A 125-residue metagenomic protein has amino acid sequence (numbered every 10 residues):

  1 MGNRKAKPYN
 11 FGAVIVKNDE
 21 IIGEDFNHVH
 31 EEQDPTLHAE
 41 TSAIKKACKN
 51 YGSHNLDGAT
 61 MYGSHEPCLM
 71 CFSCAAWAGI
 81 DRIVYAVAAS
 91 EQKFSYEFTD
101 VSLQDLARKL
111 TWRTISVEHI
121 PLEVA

Functional and structural regions predicted by a protein language model:
M1-A6, P67, S73-A125: Zinc-dependent deaminase
Y9-F11, D57-A59, I115: Residue-level recognition of the N-termini of beta-strands and the immediately preceding loop/turn
N10-D19: Short beta-strand scaffold segments in enzyme catalytic cores
I22-V29, A88: Short beta->alpha transition motifs characteristic of CBS
E31-D34: Conserved Nudix-box catalytic region and its N-terminal flanking loop in Nudix hydrolases and closely related
T36, T41-M70: Short HxH-centered metal-ligating active-site micro-motif
